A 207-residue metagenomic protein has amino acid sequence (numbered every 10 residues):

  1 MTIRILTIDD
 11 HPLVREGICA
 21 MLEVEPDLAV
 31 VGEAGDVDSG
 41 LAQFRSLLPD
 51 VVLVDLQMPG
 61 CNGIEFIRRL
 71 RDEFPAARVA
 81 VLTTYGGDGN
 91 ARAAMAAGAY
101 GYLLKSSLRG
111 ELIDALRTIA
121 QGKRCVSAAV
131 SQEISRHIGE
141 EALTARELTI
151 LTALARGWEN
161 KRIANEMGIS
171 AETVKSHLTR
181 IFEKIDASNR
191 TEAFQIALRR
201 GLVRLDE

Functional and structural regions predicted by a protein language model:
V14, P59, G87: The feature encodes the CheY-like receiver
G35-V51: Acidic, metal-coordinating helix/loop segments flanking the phosphotransfer/catalytic sites of two-component signaling
D36-S39, G60-E65: Acidic catalytic/metal-coordinating carboxylates
A42, I64-A76: Short amphipathic alpha-helix used as the core "switch/output" element in two-component signaling
D55, T83: Active-site residues of response regulator receiver
G89-T149, L202-V203: Short, flexible helix-to-coil linker/hinge segments that flank and couple to helix-turn-helix
G157-E192: Recognition helix of helix-turn-helix DNA-binding domains
E183-E207: Basic, Lys/Arg-enriched C-terminal extension of HTH/homeodomain DNA-binding domains
